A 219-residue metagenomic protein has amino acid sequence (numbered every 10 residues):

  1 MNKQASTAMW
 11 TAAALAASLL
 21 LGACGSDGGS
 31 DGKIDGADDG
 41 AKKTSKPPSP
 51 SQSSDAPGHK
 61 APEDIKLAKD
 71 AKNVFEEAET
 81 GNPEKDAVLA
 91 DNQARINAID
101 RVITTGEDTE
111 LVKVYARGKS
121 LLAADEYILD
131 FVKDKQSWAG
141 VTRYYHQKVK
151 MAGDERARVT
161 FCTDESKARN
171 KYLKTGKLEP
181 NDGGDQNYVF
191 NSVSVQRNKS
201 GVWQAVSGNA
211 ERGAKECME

Functional and structural regions predicted by a protein language model:
M1-T11: Bacterial N-terminal signal peptides that target proteins for export
A17: Active-site-proximal loop/hinge segments that shape catalytic or ion-binding/gating pockets
L20-A23: C-terminal motif of bacterial Sec signal peptides marking the signal peptidase cleavage site
G25-G28: Bacterial signal peptide processing site
I34-K60: Post-signal peptide N-terminal segment of mature Sec-exported envelope proteins
E63-S137: Core segments of small alpha/beta cavity-forming domains
V114-E219: Structured, amphipathic secondary-structure segments that form assembly/contact surfaces in multi-subunit
